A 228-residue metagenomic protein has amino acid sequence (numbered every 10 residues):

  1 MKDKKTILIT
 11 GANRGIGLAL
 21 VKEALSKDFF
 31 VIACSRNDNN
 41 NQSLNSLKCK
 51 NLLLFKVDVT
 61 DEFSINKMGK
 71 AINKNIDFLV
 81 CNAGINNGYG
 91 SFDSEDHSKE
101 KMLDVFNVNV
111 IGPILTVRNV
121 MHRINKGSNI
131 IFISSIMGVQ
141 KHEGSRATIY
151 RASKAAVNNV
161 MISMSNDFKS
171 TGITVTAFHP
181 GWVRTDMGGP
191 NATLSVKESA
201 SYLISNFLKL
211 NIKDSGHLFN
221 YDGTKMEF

Functional and structural regions predicted by a protein language model:
I9-T10, C81-N82, N129-S135, T174-H179: Structural signature of the Rossmann-like NAD(P)-dependent dehydrogenase/reductase core
N13, G17-K22: N-terminal Rossmann NAD(P)H-binding glycine-rich loop of SDR-like oxidoreductase domains
K27-Q42: Conserved glycine-rich Rossmann-like NAD(P)H-binding loop of the short-chain dehydrogenase/reductase
L47-F63: Rossmann-fold cofactor-recognition segment
T60-N75: Conserved Rossmann-fold cofactor-binding substructure of NAD(P)-dependent oxidoreductases
I85, D93-D104, I114, H122 (+1 more regions): Catalytic loop of short-chain dehydrogenase/reductase
A177-P180, G189-F228: C-terminal helical subdomain
